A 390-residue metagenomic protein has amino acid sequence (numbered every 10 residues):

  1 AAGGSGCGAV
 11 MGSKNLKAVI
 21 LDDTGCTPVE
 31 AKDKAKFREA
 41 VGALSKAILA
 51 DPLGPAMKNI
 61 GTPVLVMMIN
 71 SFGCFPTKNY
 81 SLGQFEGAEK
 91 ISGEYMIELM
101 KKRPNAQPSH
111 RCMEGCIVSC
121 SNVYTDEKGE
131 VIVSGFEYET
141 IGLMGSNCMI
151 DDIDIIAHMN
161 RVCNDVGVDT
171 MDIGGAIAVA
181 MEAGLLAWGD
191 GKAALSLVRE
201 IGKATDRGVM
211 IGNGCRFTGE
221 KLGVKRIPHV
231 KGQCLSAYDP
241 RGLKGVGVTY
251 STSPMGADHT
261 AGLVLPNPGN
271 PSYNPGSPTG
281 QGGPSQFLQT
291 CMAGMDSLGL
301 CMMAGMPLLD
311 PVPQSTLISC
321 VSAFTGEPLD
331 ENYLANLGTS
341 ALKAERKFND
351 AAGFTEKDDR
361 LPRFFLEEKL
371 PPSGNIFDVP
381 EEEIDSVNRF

Functional and structural regions predicted by a protein language model:
A1-C7, M11-F390: Extended C-terminal regions of large enzymes
